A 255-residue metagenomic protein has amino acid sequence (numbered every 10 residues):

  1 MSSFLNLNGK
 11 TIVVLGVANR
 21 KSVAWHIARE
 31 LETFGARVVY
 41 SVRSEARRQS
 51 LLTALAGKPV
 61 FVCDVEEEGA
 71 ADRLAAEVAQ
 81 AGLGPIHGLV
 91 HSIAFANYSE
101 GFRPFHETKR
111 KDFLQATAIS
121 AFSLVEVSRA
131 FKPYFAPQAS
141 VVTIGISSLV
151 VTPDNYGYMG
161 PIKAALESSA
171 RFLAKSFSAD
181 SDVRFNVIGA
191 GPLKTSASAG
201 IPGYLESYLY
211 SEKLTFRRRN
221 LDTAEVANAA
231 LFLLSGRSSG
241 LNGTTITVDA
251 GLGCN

Functional and structural regions predicted by a protein language model:
S3-S41: Canonical Rossmann dinucleotide-binding motif of NAD(H)/NADP(H)-dependent dehydrogenases/reductases, specifically
G16-V23, A94-P133, P137-D180, G189-K194 (+2 more regions): Catalytic loop of short-chain dehydrogenase/reductase
T53, D180, A190-T215, E225 (+1 more regions): A glycine/serine/threonine-rich, flexible loop-to-helix segment that serves as the NAD(P) cofactor-binding "lid"
C63, E67-D72, A76-L114, P133 (+2 more regions): Conserved mid-core segment of classical short-chain dehydrogenase/reductases
D182-R184, L241-G243: Short, small/polar-rich loop/turn modules that mediate ligand/substrate recognition or access, typified
R184-K194, L234, T247-D249: Conserved SDR Rossmann-fold cofactor-binding beta-strand/turn motif
T215-V226, R237: A conserved structural motif in NAD(P)-dependent oxidoreductases
L231, N242-N255: Short C-terminal tail/terminal secondary-structure segment of NAD(P)H-dependent dehydrogenase/reductase domains
